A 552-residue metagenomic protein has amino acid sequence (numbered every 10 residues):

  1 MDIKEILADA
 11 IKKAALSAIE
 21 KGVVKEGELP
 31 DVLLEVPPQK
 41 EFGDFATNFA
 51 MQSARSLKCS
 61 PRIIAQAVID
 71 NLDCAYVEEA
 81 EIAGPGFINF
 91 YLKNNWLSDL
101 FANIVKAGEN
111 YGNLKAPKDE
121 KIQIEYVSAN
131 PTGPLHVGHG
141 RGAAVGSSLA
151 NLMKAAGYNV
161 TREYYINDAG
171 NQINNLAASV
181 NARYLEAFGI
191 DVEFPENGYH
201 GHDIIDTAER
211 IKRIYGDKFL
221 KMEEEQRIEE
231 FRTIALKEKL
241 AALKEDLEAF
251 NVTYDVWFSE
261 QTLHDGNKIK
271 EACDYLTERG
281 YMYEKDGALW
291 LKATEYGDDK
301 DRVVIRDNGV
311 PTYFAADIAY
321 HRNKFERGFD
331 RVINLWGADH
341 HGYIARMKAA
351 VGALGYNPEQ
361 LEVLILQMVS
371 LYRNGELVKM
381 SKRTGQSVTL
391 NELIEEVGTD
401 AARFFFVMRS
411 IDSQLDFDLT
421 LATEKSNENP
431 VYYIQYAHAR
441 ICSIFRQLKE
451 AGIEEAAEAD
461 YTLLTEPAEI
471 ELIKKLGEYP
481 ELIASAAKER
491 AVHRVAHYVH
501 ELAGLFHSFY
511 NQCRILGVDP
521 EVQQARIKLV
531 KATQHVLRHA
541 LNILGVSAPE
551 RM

Functional and structural regions predicted by a protein language model:
M1-S98, E109, N113-M552: Non-catalytic interaction-recognition regions
D99-I104: Short, charged, solvent-exposed linker or helix-capping segments at domain edges/interfaces that act as flexible hinges
